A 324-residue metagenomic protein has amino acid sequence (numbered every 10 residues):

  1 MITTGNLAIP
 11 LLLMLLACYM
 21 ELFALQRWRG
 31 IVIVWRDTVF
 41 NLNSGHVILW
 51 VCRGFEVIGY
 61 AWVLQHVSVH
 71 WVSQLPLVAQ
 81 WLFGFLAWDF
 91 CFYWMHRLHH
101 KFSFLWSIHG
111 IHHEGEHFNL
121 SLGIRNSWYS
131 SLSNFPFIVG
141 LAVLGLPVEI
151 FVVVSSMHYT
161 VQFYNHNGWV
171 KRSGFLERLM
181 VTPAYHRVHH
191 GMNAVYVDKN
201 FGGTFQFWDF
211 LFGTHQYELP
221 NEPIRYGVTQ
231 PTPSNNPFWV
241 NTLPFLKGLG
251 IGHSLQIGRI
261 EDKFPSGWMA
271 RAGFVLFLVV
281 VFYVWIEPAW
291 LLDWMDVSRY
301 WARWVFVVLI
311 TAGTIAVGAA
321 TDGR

Functional and structural regions predicted by a protein language model:
M1-A17, W35-C52: Alpha-helical transmembrane segments in multi-pass membrane proteins
M1-I2, G54-S73, P136-F151, V279-R299: Juxtamembrane "helix exit" motif at the C-terminal ends of alpha-helical transmembrane segments in multi-pass membrane
P10-L16, W81, I150-Y159, R303-A312: Hydrophobic core segments of alpha-helical transmembrane domains in multi-pass membrane proteins
M14-Q26, F282-I286: Alpha-helical transmembrane segments of multi-pass membrane proteins
M20-V39: Membrane-interface helix-loop junction between the first two transmembrane segments
N43-I58, Q74-P233: Membrane-embedded catalytic scaffold of the fatty acid hydroxylase/desaturase
I257-L276: Membrane-water interface at loop-to-transmembrane-helix junctions
A272-R324: Substrate-recognition/cap regions that form aromatic- and gly/pro-loop-enriched pockets for small-molecule ligands
